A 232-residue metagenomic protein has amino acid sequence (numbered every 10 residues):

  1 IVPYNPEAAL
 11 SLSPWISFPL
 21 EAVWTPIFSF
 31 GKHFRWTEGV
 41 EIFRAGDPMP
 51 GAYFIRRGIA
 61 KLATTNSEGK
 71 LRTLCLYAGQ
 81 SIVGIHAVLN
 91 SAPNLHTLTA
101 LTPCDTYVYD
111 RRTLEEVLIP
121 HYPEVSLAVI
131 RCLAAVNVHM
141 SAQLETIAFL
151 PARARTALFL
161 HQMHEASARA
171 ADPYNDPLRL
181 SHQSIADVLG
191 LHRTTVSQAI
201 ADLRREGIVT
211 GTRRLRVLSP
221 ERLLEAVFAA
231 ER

Functional and structural regions predicted by a protein language model:
I1-E41, I82, A87-L89: Cyclic nucleotide-binding regulatory module and flanking cytosolic helices
V23, C75-V138: Cyclic-nucleotide recognition modules
F28-S29, D47-M49: Short, small/polar residue-rich loop motifs at catalytic or cofactor-binding pockets
G39, P50-A63, G79-S81: Glycine- and acidic-residue-biased ligand/ion/polar-headgroup-sensing regions
E41-D47: Short phosphate-coordinating micro-motif centered on Lys-Gly-acidic
Q143-S167: Short alpha-helical segments that sit at the start of domains
A152, M163-R232: Phosphate-/nucleic-acid-contacting segments
